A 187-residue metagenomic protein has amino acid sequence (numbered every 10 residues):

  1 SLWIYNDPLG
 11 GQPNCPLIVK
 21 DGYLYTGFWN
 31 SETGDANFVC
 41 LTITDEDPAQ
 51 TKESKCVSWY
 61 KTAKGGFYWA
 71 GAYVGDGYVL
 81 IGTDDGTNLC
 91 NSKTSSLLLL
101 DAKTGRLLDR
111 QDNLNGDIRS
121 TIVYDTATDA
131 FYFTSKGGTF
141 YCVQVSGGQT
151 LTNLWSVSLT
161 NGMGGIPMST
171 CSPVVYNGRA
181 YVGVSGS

Functional and structural regions predicted by a protein language model:
S1-S187: Noncatalytic, solvent-exposed loop/strand surfaces of beta-propeller-type extracellular/periplasmic domains
